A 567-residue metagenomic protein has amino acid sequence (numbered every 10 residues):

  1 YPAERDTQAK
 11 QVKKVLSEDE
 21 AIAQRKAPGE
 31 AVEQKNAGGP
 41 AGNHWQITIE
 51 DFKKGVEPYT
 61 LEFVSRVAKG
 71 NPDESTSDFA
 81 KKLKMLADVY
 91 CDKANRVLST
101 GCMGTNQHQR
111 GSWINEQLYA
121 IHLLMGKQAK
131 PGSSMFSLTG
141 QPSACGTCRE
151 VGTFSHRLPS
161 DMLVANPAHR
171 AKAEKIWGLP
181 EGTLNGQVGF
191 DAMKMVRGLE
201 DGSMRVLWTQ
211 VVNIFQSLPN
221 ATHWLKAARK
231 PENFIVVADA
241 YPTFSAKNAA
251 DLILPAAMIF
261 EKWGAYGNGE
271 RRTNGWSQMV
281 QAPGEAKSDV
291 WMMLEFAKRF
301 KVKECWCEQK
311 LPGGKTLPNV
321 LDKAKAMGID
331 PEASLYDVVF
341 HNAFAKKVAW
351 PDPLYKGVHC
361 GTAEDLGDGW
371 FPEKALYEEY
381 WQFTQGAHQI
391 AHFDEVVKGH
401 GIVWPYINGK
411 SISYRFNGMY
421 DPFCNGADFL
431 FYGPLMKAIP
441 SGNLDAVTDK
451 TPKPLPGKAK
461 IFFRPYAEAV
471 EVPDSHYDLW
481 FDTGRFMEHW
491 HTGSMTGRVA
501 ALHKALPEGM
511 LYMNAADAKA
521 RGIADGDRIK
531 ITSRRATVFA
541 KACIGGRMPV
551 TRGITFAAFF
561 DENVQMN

Functional and structural regions predicted by a protein language model:
Y1, P242-A246, F260-G264, T537-F539 (+2 more regions): Short gly/pro/ser/thr-enriched loop/turn and capping motifs at secondary-structure boundaries
Y1-A94, R299: Long, well-ordered, tryptophan-enriched scaffold segments
R5-V12, A23-Q24, P28-G39, I47 (+6 more regions): Extended redox/cofactor-interaction regions of prokaryotic respiratory oxidoreductases
H44-Q46, Y59-L61, T100-T105, R272-Q281: Flexible glycine/proline-enriched surface loops and loop-helix/loop-strand junctions
R96-L98, A129-F136, C305-L311: Flexible, glycine/charged-enriched surface loops at secondary-structure junctions
E232-F234, A238-Y241, Q281-A297: Phosphate/diphosphate-binding loops
L252, F260-A282, M293, A297: Glycine/threonine-rich phosphate-binding loop and adjacent beta-strand/alpha-helix elements that clamp
D289-F371, E379-Y380, S441-D445, K450 (+2 more regions): Long, contiguous, secondary-structure-rich segments that constitute the structural scaffold of globular domains
